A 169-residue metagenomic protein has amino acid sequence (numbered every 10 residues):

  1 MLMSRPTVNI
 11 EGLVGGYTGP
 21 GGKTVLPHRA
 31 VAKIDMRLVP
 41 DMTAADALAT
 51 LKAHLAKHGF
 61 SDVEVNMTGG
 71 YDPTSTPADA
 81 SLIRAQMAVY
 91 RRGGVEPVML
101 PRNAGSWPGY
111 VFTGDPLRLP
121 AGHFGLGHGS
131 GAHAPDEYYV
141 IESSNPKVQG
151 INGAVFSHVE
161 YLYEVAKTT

Functional and structural regions predicted by a protein language model:
M1-L13, M42-D62: Acidic-enriched catalytic cores of C-N bond-cleaving enzymes acting on peptides and small amides
S4, L13, G22-A30, V95-A166: Zn-dependent metallopeptidase/amidohydrolase metal-coordination segment
V8, G15, P20-A49: C-terminal catalytic subdomain
D35-V39, E64-D79, R102-A104: A short beta-alpha structural unit
F60-N66, T169: Flexible, glycine/charged-enriched surface loops at secondary-structure junctions
T74-R92: Short, low-order "capping/linker" segments at domain edges
